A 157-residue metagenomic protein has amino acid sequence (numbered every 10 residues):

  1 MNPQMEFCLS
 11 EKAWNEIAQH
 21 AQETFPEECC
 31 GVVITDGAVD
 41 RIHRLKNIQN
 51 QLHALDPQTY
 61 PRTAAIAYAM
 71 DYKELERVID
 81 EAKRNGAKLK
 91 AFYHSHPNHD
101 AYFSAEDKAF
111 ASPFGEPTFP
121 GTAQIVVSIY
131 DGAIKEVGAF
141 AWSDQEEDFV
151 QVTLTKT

Functional and structural regions predicted by a protein language model:
M1-L89, D100-T157: Conserved beta-strand-loop surface patch within small alpha/beta domains used for substrate/adaptor or ligand engagement
H94-N98: Histidine-centered divalent metal-coordination motifs
